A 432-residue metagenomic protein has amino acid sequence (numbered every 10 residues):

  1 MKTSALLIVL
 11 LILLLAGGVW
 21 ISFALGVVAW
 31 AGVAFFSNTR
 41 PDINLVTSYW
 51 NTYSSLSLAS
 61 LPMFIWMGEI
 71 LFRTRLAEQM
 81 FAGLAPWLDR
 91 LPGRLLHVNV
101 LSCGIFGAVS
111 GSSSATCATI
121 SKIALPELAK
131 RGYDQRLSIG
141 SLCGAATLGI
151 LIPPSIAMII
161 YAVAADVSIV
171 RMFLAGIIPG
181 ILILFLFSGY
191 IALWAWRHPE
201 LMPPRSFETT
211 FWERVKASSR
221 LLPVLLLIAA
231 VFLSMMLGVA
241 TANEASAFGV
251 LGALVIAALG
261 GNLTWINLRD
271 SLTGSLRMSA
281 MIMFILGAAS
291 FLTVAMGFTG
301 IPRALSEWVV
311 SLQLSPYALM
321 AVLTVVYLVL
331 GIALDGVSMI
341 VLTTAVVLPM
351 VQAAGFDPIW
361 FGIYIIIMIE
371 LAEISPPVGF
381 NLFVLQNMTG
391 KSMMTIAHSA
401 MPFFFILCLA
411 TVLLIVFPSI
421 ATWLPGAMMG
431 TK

Functional and structural regions predicted by a protein language model:
M1-K432: Alpha-helical transmembrane segments of multi-pass membrane transport proteins
